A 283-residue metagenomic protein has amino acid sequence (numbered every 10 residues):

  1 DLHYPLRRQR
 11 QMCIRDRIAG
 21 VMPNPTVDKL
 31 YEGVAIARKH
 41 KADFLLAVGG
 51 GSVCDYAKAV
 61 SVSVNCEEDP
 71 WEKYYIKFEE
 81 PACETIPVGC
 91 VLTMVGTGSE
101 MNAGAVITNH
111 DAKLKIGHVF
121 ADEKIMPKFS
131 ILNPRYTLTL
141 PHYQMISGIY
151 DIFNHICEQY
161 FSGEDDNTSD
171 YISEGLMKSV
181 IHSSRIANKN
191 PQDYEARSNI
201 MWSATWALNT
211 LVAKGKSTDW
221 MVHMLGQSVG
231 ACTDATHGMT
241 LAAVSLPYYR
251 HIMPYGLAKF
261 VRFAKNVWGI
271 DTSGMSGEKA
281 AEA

Functional and structural regions predicted by a protein language model:
D1-I14: Single conserved hydrophobic/aromatic residue that forms the stacking wall/gate of nucleotide- or nucleobase-binding
Q11, R15-E68, I186-R197: N-terminal small/polar loop signature for handling phosphorylated ligands or for N-terminal nucleophile
R15-D16, D43-L46, I86-L92, K128-S130 (+3 more regions): Structural motif
V27-L30, S52-A57, G98-M101, T218 (+2 more regions): Short glycine/serine/threonine-rich phosphate/pyrophosphate-binding segments that cradle anionic phosphate groups
K39, V60, K128, E278-K279: N-terminal loops that bind phosphate or other acidic moieties and the adjacent beta-alpha structural core
C66-N167, R262: A glycine/threonine-rich phosphate-anchoring loop and its flanking beta-alpha core in nucleotide/phosphate-binding
Q159-E282: Active-site segments that bind and position negatively charged phosphate/pyrophosphate groups
